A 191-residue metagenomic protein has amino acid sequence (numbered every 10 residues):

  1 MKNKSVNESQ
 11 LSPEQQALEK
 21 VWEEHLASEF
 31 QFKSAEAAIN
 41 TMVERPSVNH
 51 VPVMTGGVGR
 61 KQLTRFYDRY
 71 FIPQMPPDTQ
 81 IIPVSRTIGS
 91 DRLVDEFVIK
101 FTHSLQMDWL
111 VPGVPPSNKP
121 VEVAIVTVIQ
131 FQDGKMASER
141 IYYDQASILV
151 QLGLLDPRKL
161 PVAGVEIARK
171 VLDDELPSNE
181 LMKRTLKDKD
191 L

Functional and structural regions predicted by a protein language model:
K2-L191: C-terminal and inter-domain tail/linker signature
